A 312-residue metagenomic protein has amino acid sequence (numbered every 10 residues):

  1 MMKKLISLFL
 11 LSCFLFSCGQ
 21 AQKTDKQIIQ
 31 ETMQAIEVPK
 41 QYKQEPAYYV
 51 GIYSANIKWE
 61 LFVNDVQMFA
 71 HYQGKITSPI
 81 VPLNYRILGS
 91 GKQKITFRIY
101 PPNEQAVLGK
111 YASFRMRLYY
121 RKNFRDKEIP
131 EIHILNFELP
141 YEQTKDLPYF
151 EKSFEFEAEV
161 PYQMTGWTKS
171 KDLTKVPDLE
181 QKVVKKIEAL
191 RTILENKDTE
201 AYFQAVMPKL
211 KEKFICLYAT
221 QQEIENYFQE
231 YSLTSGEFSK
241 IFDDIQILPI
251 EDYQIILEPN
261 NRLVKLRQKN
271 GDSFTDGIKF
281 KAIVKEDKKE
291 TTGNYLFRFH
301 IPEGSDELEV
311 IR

Functional and structural regions predicted by a protein language model:
L5-F14: Sec-dependent N-terminal signal peptides
Q22-W59, I99-N196, M207-R312: Beta-strand-rich recognition domains
K58-G74: Short strand-turn-strand beta-turns centered on an Asx-Gly dipeptide
M68-A70, P82-I87, N103: Beta-strand-rich interaction surfaces with strong enrichment in secreted/lumenal proteins
K75-P82: N-terminal post-signal-peptidase region of extra-cytosolic proteins
G89-Y100: Short, well-structured beta-strand segments within conserved domains
A201-A205: Solenoid-repeat scaffolds in large eukaryotic assemblies
